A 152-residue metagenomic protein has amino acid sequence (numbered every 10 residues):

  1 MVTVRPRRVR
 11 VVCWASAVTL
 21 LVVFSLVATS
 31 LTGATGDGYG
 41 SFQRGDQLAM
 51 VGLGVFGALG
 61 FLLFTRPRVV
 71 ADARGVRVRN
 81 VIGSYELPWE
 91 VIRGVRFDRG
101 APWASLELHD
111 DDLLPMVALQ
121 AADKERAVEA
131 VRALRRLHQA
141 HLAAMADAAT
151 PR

Functional and structural regions predicted by a protein language model:
M1-F42: N-terminal membrane-targeting/pre-transmembrane regions
R7, V12, A34, G45 (+3 more regions): Surface-exposed loop/turn and secondary-structure junction residues enriched for glycine/proline
S16-L26, A49-L63: Single-pass alpha-helical transmembrane signal-anchor segments
T29-S30, G45-L48, R74-R77, W103-E107: Short hydrophobic/aromatic-rich motifs at helix boundaries and adjacent loops
G40-G52: Hydrophobic alpha-helical transmembrane segments
L53-P88: Conserved beta-hairpin
V70, Y85-A121: Acidic, Ser/Thr-rich low-complexity segments on the non-lumenal side of membrane proteins
E107-R152: A membrane-cytosol interface segment of integral membrane proteins
